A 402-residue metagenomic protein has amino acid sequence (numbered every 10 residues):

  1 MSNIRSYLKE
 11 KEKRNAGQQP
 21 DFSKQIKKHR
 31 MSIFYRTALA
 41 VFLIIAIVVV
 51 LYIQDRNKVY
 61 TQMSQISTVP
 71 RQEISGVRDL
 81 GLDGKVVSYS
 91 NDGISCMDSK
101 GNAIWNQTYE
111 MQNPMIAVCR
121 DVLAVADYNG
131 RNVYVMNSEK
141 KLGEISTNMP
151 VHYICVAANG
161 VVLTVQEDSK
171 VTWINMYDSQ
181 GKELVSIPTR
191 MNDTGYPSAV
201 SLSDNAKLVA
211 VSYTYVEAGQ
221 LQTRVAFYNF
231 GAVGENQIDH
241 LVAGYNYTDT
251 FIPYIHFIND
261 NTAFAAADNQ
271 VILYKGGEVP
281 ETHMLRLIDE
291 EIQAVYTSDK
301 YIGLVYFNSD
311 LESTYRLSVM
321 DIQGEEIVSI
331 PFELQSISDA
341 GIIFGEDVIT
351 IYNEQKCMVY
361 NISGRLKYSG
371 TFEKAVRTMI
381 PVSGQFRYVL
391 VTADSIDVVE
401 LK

Functional and structural regions predicted by a protein language model:
M1-F34: N-terminal Lys/Arg-rich, disordered targeting/topogenic segments
F34-Y52: Hydrophobic membrane-insertion alpha-helices, especially the h-region of bacterial N-terminal signal peptides
Y52, G93-S95, R131-V135, K170-M176 (+5 more regions): Structural motif
K58-G76, D98, N102-M111, K141-T147 (+6 more regions): Aromatic (tryptophan-biased) beta-strands that constitute blades/sheets of beta-rich domains
R71-G81, E110-D121, M149-G160, D193-L202 (+4 more regions): Repeated scaffold domains used in trafficking and secretory/extracellular systems, primarily beta-propellers
K85-V86, L123, V161-L163, A206-V209 (+4 more regions): Hydrophobic beta-strand positions that form the internal "hydrophobic ladder" of WD40/Gbeta-like beta-propeller blades
P114-Y215, G219: Non-cytosolic head/periplasmic domains of membrane-anchored proteins
S198-M320, S329: Acidic, serine/threonine- and glycine-rich low-complexity intrinsically disordered segments that serve as flexible
